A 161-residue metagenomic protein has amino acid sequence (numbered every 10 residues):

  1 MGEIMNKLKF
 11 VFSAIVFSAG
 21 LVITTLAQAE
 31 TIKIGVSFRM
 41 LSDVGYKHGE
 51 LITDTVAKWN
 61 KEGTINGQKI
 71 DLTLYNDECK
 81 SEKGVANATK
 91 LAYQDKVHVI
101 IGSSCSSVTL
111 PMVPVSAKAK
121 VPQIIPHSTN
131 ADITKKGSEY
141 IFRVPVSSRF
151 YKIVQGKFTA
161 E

Functional and structural regions predicted by a protein language model:
M1-I4, T25: Short, Lys/Arg-enriched N-terminal segments with co-localized hydrophobic residues within the first ~10-30 amino acids
E3-I15: Bacterial N-terminal signal peptides that target proteins for export
S13-T24: Bacterial N-terminal signal peptides
L26-S37, T64-D71, A160-E161: Immediate post-signal peptide segment of exported/extracytoplasmic ligand-binding proteins
G35-T53, Y75-E82, S104-C105: Extracytoplasmic "Venus flytrap"
E50-L72: Signal peptide-proximal N-terminal region of secreted/periplasmic/extracellular or secretory-lumen proteins
K69-Q94, R149-V154: Structural motif
E82, K96-E161: Extracytoplasmic ligand/sensor domains, especially the bilobed periplasmic-binding protein
